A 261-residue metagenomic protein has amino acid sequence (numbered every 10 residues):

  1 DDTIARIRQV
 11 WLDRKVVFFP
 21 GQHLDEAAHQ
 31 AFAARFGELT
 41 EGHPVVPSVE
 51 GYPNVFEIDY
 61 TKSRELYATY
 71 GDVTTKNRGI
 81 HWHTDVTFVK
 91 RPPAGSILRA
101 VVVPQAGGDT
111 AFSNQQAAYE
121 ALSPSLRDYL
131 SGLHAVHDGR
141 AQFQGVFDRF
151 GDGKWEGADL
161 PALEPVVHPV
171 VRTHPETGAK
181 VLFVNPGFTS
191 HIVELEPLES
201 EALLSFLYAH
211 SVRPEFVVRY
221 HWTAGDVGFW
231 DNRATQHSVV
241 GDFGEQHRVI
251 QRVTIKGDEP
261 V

Functional and structural regions predicted by a protein language model:
D1-F229, R233-V261: Fe(II)/2-oxoglutarate oxygenase catalytic core
